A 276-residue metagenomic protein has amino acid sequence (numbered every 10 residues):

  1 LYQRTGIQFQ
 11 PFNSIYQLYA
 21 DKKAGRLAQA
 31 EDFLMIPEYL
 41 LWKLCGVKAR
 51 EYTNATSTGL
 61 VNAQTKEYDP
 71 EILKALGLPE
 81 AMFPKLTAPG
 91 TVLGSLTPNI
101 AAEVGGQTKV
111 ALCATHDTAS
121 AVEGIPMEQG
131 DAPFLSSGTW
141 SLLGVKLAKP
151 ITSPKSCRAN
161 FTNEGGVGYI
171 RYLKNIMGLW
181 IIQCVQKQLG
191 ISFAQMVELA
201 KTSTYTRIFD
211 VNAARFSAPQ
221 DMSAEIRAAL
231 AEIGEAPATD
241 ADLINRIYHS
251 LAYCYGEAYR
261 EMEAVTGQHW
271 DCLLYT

Functional and structural regions predicted by a protein language model:
L1-T5, P11-K48, L60-P70, K74-A75 (+1 more regions): Active-site core segments that coordinate phosphate-bearing ligands/cofactors across diverse enzyme families
G6-Q8, T56-V61, T87-T91: Conserved short loop/turn motifs at secondary-structure junctions
E51-A55: Nucleotide/phosphate-binding loop and acidic/charged catalytic motifs in nucleotide-binding or -utilizing enzymes
P70-T91: A conserved helix-loop-beta module that forms one wall/lid of the active-site cleft in ATP-utilizing catalytic domains
Y275-T276: Conserved small/polar residues in nucleotide/adenosyl-binding loops
